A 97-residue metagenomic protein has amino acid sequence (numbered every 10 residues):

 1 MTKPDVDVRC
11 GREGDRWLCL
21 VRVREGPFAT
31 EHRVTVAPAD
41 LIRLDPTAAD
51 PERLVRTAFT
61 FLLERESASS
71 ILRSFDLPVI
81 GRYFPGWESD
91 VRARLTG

Functional and structural regions predicted by a protein language model:
T2-L44, L77-G97: N-terminal intrinsically disordered, cationic/polar leader segments that include organellar targeting peptides
A48-G97: Acidic, low-complexity intrinsically disordered segments
